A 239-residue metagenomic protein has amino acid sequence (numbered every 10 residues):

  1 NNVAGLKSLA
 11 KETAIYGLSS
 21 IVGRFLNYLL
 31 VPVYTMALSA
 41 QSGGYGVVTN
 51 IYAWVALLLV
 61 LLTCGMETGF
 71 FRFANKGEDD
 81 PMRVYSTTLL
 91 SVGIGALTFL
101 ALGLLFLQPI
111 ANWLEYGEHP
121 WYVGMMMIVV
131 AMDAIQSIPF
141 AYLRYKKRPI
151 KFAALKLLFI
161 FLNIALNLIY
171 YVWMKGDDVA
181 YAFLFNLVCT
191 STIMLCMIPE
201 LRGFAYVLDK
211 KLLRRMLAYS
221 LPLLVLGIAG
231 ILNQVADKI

Functional and structural regions predicted by a protein language model:
N1-L9, I150, V179-F183, L195-V235 (+1 more regions): Interhelical loop/hinge segments that connect adjacent transmembrane helices in multipass membrane
V3-K7, T35-Y45, L58-S91, Y142-K151: Transmembrane-helix boundary and interhelical linker motifs in polytopic inner-membrane proteins
S8-E67, A96, L100-L104, V129 (+2 more regions): Signature of the first transmembrane helix
S8-Y16, T88, Y122, I138 (+2 more regions): Hydrophobic alpha-helix/TM-entry signal in multi-pass membrane transporters
Y16, Y45-G46, V84, Y122 (+2 more regions): Alpha-helical transmembrane segments and their helix-entry boundary regions
T35, A111, R144, Y171-M174: Helix-capping/transition residues at the boundaries of transmembrane alpha-helices and the short helical linkers
T98-Y116: Short membrane-interface helical motifs at transmembrane helix boundaries in multi-pass membrane transporters
P120, G124, A153-R202, A218-Y219 (+1 more regions): Hydrophobic alpha-helical transmembrane segments
